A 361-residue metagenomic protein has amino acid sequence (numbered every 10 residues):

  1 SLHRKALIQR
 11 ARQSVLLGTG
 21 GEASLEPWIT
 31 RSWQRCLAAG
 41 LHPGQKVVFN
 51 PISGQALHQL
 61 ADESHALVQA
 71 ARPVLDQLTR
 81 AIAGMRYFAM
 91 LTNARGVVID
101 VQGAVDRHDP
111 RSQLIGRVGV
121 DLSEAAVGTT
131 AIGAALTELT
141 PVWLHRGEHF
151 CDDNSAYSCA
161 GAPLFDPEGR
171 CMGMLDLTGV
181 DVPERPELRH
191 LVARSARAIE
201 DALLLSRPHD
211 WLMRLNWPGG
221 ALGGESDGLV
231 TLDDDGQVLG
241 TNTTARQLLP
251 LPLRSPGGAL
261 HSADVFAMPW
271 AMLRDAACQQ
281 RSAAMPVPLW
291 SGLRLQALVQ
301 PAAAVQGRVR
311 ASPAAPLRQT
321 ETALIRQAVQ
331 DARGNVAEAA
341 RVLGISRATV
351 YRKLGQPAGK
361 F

Functional and structural regions predicted by a protein language model:
S1-A126, T130-R146, F150, A156 (+2 more regions): Intrinsically disordered, low-complexity terminal regulatory regions
V74-I82, M268-M272, A276, D331: Amphipathic alpha-helical regulatory segments at dimerization interfaces that relay allosteric signals between sensory
I99-D100, L249, G258, L343: PAS-family sensory domains
A104-R107, R111, L249-G257: PAS/PAS-like sensory domain cap-loop motif
G147-E148, A156-G161, D264-S312: PAS-family sensory/regulatory modules and their coupling/dimerization elements
A315-F361: Bacterial C-terminal helix-turn-helix
